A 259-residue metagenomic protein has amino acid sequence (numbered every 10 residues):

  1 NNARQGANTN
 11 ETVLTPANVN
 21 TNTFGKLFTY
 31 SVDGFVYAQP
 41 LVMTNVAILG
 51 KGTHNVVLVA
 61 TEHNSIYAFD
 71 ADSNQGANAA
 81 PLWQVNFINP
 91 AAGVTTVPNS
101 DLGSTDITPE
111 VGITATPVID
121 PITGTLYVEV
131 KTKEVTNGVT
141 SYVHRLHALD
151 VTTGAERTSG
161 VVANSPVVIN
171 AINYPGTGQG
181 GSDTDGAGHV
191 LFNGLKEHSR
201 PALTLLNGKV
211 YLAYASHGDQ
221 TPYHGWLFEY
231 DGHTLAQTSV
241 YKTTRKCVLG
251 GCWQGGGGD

Functional and structural regions predicted by a protein language model:
N1-D259: Mobile, glycine-rich extracellular loop/lid and propeptide segments that shape or gate substrate/ligand access
